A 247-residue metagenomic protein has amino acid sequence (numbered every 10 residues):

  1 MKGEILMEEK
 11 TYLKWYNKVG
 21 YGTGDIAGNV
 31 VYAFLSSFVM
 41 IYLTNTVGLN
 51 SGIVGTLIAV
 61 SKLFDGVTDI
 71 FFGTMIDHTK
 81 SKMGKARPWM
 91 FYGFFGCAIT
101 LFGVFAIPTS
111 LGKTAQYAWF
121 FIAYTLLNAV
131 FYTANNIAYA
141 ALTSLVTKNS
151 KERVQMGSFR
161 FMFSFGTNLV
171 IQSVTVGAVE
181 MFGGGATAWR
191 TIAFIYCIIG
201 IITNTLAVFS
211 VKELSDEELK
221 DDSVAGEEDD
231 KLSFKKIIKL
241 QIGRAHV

Functional and structural regions predicted by a protein language model:
G3-H246: Membrane-embedded alpha-helical bundles of multi-pass transporters/translocases, especially carrier/permease families
